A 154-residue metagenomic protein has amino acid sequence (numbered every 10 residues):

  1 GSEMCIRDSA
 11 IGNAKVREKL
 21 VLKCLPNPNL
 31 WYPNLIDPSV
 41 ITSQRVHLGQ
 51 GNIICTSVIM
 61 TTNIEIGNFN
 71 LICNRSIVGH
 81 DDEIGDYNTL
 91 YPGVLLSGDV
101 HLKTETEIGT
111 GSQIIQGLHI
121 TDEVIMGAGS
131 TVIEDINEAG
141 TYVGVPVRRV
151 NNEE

Functional and structural regions predicted by a protein language model:
G1-I6: Short, small-residue-biased leader/transition segments that mark boundaries at the very start of proteins
D8, I72, E153-E154: Residue-level detector of intrinsically disordered/flexible regions characterized by low predicted structural confidence
S9-I36: Glycine/small-residue-rich loop that forms an oxyanion/phosphate-binding "nest" at active or ligand-binding sites
E18-K23, I66, N137-E138, E154: Short amphipathic alpha-helical segments
N34-V150: Structural signal for interior beta-strand "rungs" in well-ordered beta-sheet cores of soluble enzyme domains
